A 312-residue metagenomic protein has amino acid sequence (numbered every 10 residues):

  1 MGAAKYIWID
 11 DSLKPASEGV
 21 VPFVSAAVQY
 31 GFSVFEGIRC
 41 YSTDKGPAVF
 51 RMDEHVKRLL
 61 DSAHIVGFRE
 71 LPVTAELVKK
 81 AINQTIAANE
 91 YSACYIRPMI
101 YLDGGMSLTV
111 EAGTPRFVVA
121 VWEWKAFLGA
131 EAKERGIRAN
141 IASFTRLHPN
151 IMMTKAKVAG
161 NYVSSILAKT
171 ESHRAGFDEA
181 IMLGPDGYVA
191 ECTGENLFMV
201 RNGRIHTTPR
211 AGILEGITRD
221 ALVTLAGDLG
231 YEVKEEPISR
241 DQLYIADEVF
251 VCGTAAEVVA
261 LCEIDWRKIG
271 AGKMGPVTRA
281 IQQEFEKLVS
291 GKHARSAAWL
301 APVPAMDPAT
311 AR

Functional and structural regions predicted by a protein language model:
M1-V73, L77-Q84, S107-R312: Helix-start/capping segments and mature chain N-termini
T74, Q84-R97: Ordered, amphipathic secondary-structure segments that act as subunit-interaction surfaces in large macromolecular
M99-D103: Short loop/turn motifs enriched for small/polar and acidic residues
